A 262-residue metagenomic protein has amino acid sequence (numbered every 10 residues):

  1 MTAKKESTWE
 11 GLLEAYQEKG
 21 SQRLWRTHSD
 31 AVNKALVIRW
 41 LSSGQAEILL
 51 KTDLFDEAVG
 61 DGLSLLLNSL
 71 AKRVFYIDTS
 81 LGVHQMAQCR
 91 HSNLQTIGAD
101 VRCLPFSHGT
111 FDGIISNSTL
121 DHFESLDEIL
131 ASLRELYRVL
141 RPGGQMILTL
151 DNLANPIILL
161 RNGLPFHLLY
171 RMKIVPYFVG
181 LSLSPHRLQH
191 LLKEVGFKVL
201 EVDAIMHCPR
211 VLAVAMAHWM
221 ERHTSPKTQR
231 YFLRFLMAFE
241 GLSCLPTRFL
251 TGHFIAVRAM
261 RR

Functional and structural regions predicted by a protein language model:
M1-E47: Conserved class I S-adenosyl-L-methionine
H28, Y170-R187: Acceptor-substrate binding/catalytic loop of class I
L50-C103: Class I SAM-dependent methyltransferase SAM/SAH-binding core
I115: A conserved beta-strand element that flanks and buttresses the S-adenosyl-L-methionine
L130-P142: A short glycine-rich, Lys/Arg-flanked "PGG" loop and its adjoining helix->strand segment in the class I
M146-L169: Conserved class I S-adenosyl-L-methionine
V179-G196, V202: Short alpha-helix
E201-R262: A C-terminal cap/extension of S-adenosyl-L-methionine-dependent methyltransferases that defines the acceptor-substrate
